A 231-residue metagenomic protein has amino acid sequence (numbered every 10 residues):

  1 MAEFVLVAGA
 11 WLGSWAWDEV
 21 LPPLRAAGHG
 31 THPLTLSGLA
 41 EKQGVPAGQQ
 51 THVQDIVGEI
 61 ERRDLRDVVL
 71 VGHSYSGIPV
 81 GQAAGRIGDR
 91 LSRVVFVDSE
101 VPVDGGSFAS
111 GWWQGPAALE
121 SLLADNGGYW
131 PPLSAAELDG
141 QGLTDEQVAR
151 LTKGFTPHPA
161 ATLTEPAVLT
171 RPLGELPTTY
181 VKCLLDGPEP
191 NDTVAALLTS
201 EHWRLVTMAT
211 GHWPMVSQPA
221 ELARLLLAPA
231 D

Functional and structural regions predicted by a protein language model:
A2-E41: Conserved HGGG/HGGXW glycine-rich cap/lid loop of the alpha/beta-hydrolase fold
L36-V68, G85, G111-W113, A117-A118: Active-site loop/oxyanion-hole signature of alpha/beta-hydrolase fold enzymes
G38-L39, A209-W213: Histidine-bearing beta->alpha loop at or near hydrolase active sites
V71-G72, S76, V80: Gly/Ala-rich beta-loop-alpha elbow adjacent to hydrolase catalytic centers
G85, D89-L91, V95-P132, T162 (+2 more regions): Flexible "cap/lid" loop of the alpha/beta hydrolase fold
K153-P172: Active-site nucleophile elbow and catalytic-triad environment of alpha/beta-hydrolase enzymes
L184-A209, V216, A228-P229: Conserved loop-alpha-helix segment in the C-terminal half of the alpha/beta-hydrolase fold that carries the catalytic
